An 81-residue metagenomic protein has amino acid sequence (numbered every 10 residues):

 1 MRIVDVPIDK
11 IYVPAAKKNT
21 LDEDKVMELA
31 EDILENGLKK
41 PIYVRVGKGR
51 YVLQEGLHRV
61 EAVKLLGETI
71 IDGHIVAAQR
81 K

Functional and structural regions predicted by a protein language model:
M1-A78: Short, charged/polar connector segments at secondary-structure boundaries
